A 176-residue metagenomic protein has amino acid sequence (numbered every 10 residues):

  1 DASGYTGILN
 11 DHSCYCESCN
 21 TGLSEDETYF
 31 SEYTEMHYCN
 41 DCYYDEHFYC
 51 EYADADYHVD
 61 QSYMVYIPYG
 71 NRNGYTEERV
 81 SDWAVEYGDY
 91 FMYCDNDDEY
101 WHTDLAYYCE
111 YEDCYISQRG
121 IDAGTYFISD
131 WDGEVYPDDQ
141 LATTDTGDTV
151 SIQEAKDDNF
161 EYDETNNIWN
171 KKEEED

Functional and structural regions predicted by a protein language model:
D1, Y5-D11, S24, Y38-C42 (+8 more regions): Zinc-coordinating Cys/His ligand positions in small cysteine/histidine-rich zinc-finger domains
H12, E161-Y162, N167-I168: Short, basic/low-complexity N-terminal boundary segments at the transition from targeting/disordered tails
S13, T28, M36, H47 (+8 more regions): Residues immediately within or flanking Cys/His clusters that coordinate Zn2+ in small zinc-binding modules
C16-C19, S31, C39, C50-A53 (+7 more regions): Short cysteine-rich clusters marking metal-coordination/redox-active sites
D26, T34, E51, N71-N73 (+1 more regions): N-terminal targeting leader peptides, primarily classical Sec-type signal peptides for secretion
D26-Y29, Y49-E51, D60-Y63, Y90 (+3 more regions): Short Cys/His-rich "knuckle" micro-motifs
Y33-T34, N166: Intrinsic-disorder/low-complexity detector
Y43-A53, Y87-Y93, G124-Y126, D158-Y162: Short metal-binding segments enriched for Cys and/or His
